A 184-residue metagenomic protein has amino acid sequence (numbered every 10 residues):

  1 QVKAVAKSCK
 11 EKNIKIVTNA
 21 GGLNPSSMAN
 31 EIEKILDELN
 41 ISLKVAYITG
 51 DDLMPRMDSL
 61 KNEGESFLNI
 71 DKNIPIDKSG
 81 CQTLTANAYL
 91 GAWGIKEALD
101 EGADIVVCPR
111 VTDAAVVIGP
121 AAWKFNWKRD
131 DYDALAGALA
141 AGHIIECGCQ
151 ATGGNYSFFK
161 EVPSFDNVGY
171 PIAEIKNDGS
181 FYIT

Functional and structural regions predicted by a protein language model:
Q1-K61, P75-Y89, G94, D100 (+3 more regions): Metallocofactor- and cofactor-centric catalytic cores in central/energy metabolism, strongly enriched
A6, A29, E33, K96 (+3 more regions): Short, well-ordered alpha-helical packing segments
K10, A20-L23, A122-A140, A151: Active-site catalytic microenvironments in core metabolic enzymes, especially phosphate/sugar-handling
S27-E33, P55-F67, V116-W123, N155-S157 (+3 more regions): Short acidic, glycine/serine/threonine-rich loops at helix termini
D37, D100, A121-A122, N126 (+2 more regions): Hydrophobic/aromatic-lined pockets within catalytic cores
K72-C81, K124-K128: Glycine/charged-rich beta-loop-alpha catalytic/anionic-binding loops adjacent to active sites
I95-D130: Charge-patterned, long linear interaction tracts outside catalytic cores
D133-T184: A conserved active-site cap/scaffold subdomain adjacent to cofactor or substrate pockets
